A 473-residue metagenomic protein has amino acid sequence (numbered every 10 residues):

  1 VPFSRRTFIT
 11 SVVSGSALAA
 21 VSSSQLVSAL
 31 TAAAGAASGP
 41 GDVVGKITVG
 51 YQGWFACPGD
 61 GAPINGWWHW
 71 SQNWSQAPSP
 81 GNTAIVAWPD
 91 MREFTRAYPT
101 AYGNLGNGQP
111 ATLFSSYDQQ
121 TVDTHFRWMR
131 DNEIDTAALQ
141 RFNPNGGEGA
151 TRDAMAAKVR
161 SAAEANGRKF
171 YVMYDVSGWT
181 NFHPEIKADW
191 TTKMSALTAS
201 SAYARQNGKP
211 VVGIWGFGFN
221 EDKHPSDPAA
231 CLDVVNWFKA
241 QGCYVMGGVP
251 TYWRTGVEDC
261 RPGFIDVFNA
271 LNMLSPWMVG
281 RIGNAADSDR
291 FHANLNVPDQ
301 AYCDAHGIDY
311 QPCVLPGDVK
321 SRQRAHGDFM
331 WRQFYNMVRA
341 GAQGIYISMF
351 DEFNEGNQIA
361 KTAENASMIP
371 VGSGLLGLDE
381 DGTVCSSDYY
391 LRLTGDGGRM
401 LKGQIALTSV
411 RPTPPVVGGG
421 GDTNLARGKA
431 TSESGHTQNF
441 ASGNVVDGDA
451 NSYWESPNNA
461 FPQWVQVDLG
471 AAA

Functional and structural regions predicted by a protein language model:
V1-F3: Secretory targeting signals
T7-A29: N-terminal export signals
V13, Q206, V446: Short glycine/serine/threonine-biased micro-segments
S23-G41: C-terminal segment of N-terminal export signals and the immediately downstream linker at the start of the mature
A36-G419: Glycan-processing catalytic domains of CAZymes
G419-A472: Disordered, acidic Ser/Thr/Pro-rich linker "stalks" and the adjacent N-terminal cap of the next globular domain
